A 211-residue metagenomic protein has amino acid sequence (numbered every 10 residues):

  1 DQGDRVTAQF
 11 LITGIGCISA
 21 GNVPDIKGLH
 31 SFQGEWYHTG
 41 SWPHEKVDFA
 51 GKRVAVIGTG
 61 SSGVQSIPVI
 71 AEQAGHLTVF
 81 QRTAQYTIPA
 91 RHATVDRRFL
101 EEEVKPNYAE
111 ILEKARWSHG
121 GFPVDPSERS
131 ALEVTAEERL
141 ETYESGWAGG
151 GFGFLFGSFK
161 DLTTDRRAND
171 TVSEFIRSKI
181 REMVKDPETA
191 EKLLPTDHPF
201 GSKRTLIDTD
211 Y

Functional and structural regions predicted by a protein language model:
D1-H30, E45-K46, T59, A74-Y211: N-terminal FAD-binding dinucleotide-binding subdomain shared by FAD-dependent oxidases/monooxygenases
A8, G34, G51: Active-site acidic short loop of glycosyltransferases
G34, T39, R82: Active-site donor-binding loop signature of nucleotide-sugar glycosyltransferases
Y37-G51: A short, basic/flexible loop-to-alpha-helix module at the beginning of a structural domain
A50-G60: Beta1/beta-strand and adjacent pyrophosphate-binding region of the FAD-binding site in flavoprotein oxidoreductases
G63: N-terminal Rossmann-fold NAD(P) dinucleotide-binding loop
S66-I70: Aromatic pocket-lining residues of Rossmann-like dinucleotide-binding sites
